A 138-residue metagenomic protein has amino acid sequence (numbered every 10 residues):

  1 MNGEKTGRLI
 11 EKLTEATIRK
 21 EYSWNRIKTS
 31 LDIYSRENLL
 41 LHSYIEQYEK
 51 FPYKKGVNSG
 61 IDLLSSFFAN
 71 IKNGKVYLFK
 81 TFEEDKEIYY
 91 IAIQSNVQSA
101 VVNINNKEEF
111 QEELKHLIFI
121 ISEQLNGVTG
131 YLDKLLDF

Functional and structural regions predicted by a protein language model:
M1-I71, K107-I120, V128, L135: Negatively charged, low-complexity tracts enriched in Asp/Glu with abundant Ser/Thr
N70-K115: Amphipathic protein-protein interaction modules
